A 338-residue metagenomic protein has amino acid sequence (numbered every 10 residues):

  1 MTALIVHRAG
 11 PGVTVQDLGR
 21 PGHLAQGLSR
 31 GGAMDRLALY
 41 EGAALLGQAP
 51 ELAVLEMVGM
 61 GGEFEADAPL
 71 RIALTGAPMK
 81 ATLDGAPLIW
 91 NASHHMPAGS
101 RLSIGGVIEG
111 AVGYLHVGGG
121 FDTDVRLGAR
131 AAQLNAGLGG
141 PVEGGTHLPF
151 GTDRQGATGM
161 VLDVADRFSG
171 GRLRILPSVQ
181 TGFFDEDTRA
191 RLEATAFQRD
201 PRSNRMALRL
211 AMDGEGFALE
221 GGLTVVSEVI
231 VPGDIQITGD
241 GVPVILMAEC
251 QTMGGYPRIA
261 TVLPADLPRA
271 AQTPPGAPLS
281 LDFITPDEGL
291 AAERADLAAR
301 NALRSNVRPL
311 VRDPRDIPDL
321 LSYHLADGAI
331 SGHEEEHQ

Functional and structural regions predicted by a protein language model:
M1-Q338: Conserved "landmark" site that anchors the functional core of diverse proteins
